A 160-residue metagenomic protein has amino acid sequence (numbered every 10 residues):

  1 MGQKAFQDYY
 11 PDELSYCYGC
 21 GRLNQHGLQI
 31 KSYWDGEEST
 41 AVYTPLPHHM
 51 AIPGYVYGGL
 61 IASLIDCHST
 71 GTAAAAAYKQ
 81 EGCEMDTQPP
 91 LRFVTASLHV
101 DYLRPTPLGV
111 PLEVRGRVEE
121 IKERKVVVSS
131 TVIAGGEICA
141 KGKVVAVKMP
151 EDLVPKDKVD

Functional and structural regions predicted by a protein language model:
M1-I52: Non-catalytic linker/capping segments at the edges of enzyme domains
M1-P11, R104-D160: HotDog/MaoC-like acyl-thioester-processing domains
L28, E37-S39, G58, P89 (+3 more regions): A generic structural signal for short beta-strands and their flanking turns/coil linkers
T40-A76: A conserved, well-ordered hydrophobic junction motif at loop->secondary-structure transitions
Y43-P45, Y102, K148: Hydrophobic residues in beta-strands and at strand termini
T72-E113: Hydrophobic beta-strand-centered segment that forms part of the acyl-chain substrate-binding groove
